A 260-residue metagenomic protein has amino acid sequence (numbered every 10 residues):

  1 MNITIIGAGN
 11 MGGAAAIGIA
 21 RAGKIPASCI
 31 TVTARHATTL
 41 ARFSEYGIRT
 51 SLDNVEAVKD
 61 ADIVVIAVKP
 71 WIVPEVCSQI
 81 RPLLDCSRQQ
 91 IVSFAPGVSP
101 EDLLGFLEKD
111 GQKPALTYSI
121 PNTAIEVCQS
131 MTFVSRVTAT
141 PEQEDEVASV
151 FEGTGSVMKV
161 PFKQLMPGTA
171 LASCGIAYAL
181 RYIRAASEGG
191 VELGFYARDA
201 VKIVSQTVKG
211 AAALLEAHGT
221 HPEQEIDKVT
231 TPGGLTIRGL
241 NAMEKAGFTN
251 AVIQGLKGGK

Functional and structural regions predicted by a protein language model:
M1-L52, E56-K59, Q129, V191-L193: NAD(P)+-binding Rossmann beta1-loop-alpha1 motif at the extreme N-terminus of oxidoreductases
G13, I17-R21, E45, S78 (+3 more regions): Short, well-ordered alpha-helices that flank and scaffold nucleotide-derived cofactor binding pockets
P26-C29, S87-Q89, R198: Short acidic capping loops at alpha-helix termini that bridge into adjacent secondary structure
I30, L40, A57, V73 (+2 more regions): Small-residue helix-packing motif on alpha-helices
A37, Y46, N54-V134: Rossmann-like NAD(P)(H) cofactor-binding subdomain of soluble oxidoreductases
D102, F106-A115, M131-P167, Y178-A217 (+1 more regions): Internal alpha-helical scaffold of NAD(P)-dependent oxidoreductase catalytic cores
S205-K260: NAD(P)-dependent Rossmann-like dehydrogenase/reductase catalytic/cofactor-binding core
